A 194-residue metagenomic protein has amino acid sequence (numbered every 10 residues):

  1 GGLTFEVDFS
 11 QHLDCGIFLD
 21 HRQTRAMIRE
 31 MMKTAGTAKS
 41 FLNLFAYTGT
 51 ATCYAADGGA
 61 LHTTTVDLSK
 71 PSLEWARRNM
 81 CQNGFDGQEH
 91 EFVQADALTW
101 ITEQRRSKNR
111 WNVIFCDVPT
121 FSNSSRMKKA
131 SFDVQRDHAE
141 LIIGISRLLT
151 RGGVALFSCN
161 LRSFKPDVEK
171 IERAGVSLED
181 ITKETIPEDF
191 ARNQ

Functional and structural regions predicted by a protein language model:
G1-F18, A26: Non-catalytic substrate-recognition/targeting regions of SAM-dependent transferases
G36-Y47: Conserved class I S-adenosyl-L-methionine
T48-L61: Conserved SAM-binding loop of SAM-dependent methyltransferases across substrates and taxa, primarily the Class I
H62-D67: Conserved SAM-binding motif I beta-strand of class I
S69-V113: S-adenosyl-L-methionine
S72, Q94, L98, W111-G144: Mobile active-site "lid"/loop adjacent to the S-adenosyl-L-methionine
L149-T150: Helix-to-beta-strand junctions that scaffold the AdoMet/dcAdoMet cofactor pocket in Class I SAM-dependent enzymes
V154-Q194: C-terminal catalytic and target-recognition region of SAM-dependent MTase-like enzymes, primarily methyltransferases
